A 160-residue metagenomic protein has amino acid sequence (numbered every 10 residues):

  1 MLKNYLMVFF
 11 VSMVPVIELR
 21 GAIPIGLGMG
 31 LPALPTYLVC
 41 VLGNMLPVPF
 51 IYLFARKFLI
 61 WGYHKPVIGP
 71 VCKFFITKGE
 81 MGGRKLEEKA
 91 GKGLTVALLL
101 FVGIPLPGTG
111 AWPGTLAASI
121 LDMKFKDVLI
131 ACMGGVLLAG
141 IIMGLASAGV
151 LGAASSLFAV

Functional and structural regions predicted by a protein language model:
M1-F9, M29-V102, K126-D127, M133 (+1 more regions): Membrane-interfacial helix-loop-helix
M13-I25, P105-L116: Transmembrane helix boundary and interhelical junction motifs in multipass membrane proteins
L19, I23, V48-P49, G110 (+2 more regions): Alpha-helical transmembrane segments and, especially, the helix-loop junctions at the ends of these helices
V39, T109-G114, I130-A131: Hydrophobic alpha-helical membrane segments of integral membrane proteins
A118-I141: Interfacial loop-to-transmembrane junctions
